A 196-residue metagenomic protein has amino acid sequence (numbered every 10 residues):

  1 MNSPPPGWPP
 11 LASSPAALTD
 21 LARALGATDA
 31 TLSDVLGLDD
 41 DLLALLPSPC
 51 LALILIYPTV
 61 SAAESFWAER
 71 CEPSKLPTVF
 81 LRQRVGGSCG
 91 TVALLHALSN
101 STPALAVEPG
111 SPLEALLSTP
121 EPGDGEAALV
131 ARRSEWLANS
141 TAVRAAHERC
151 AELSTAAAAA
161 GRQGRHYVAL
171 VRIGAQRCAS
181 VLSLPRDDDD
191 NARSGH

Functional and structural regions predicted by a protein language model:
M1-H196: Cysteine-dependent deubiquitinase/ubiquitin-like isopeptidase catalytic cores across multiple families
